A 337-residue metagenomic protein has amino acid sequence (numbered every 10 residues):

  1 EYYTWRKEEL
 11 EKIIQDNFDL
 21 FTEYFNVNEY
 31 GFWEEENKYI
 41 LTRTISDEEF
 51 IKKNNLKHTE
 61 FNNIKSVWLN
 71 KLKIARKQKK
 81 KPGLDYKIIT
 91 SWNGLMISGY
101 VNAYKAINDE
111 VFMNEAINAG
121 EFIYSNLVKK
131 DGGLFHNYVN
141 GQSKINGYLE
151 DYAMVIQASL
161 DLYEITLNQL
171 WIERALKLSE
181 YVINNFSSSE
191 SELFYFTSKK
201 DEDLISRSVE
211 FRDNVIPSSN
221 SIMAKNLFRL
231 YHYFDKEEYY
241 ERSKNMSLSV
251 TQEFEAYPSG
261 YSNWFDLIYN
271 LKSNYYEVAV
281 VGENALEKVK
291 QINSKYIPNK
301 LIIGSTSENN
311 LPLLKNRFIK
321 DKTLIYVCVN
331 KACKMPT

Functional and structural regions predicted by a protein language model:
E1-T337: Glycan-recognition and catalytic cores of secretory/periplasmic carbohydrate-active enzymes
